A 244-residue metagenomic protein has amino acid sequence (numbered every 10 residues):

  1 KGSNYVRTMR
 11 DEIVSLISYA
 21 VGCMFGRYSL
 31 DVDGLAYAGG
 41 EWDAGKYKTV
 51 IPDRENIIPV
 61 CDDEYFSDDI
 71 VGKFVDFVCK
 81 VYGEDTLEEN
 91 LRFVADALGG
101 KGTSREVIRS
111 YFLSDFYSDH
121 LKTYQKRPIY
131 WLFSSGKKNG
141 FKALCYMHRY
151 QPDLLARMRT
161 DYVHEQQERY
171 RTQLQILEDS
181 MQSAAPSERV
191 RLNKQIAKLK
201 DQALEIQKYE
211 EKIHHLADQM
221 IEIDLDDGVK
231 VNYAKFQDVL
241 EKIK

Functional and structural regions predicted by a protein language model:
G2-K244: Terminal accessory regions of large proteins
